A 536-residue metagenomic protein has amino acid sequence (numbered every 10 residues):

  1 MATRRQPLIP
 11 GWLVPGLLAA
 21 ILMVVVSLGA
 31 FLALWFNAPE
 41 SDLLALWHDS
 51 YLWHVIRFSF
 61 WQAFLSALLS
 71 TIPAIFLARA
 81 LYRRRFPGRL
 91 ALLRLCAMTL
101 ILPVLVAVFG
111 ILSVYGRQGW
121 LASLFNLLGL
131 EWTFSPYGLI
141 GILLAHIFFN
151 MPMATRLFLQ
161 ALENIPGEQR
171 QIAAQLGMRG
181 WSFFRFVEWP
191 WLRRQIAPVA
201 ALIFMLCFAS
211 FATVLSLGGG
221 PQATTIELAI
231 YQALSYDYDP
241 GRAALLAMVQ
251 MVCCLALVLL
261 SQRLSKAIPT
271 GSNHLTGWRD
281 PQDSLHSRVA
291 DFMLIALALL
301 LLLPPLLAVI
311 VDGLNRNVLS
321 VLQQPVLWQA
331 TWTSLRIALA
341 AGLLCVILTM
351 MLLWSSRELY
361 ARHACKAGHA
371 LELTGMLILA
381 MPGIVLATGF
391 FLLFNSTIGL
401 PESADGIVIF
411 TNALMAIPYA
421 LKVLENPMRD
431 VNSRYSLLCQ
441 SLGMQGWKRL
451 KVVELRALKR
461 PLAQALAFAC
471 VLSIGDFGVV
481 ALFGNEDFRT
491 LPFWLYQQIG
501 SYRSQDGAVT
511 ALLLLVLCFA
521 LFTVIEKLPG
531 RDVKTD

Functional and structural regions predicted by a protein language model:
P7-S41, S50-E163, W191-G218, L245-Q262 (+6 more regions): Membrane-water interface segments at the C-terminal ends of transmembrane alpha-helices in multi-pass inner-membrane
A45, L90-L93, N126, G167-Q175 (+12 more regions): Short amphipathic alpha-helical coupling elements at transmembrane boundaries
L52, Q169, M178, F211 (+8 more regions): Membrane-helix interface/capping residues of multi-pass secondary transporters
S113, A212-Y238, D476-S504: Glycine-rich helix-loop "coupling/hinge" segments at transmembrane-helix boundaries in multipass transporters
E163-L192, L359, L437-L458: Short helix-to-coil transition segments within interhelical loops that connect adjacent transmembrane helices
A173, R242-A243, C439, G507-A508: Solenoid-repeat scaffolds in large eukaryotic assemblies
L264-L294: Flexible interhelical linker loops that connect adjacent transmembrane helices in multi-pass membrane transporters
T270-P281, A361-R362, L528-D536: Short cytosolic juxtamembrane segments of multi-pass membrane proteins
